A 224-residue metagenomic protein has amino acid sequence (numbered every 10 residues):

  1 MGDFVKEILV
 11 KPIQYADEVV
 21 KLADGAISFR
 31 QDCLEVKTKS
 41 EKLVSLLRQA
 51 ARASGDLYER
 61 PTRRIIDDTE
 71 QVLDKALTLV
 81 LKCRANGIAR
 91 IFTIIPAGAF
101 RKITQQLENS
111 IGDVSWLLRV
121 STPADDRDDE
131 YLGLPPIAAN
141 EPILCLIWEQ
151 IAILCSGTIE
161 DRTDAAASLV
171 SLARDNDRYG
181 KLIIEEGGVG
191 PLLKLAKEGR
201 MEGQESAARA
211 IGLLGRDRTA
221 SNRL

Functional and structural regions predicted by a protein language model:
M1-A53: N-terminal amphipathic alpha-helical segments
D3, I91-G98, L134-C145, E149 (+5 more regions): Short, hydrophobic/charged alpha-helical patches characteristic of ARM/HEAT alpha-solenoid repeats and analogous
Q14-K21, T78-K82, N109, W116 (+5 more regions): Alpha-helical solenoid repeat architecture
D17-G25, V44-P61, L81-F92, I137-A138 (+1 more regions): Short, charged/polar, low-complexity loop and linker segments that flank or interrupt alpha-helical bundles
R30-T38, R63-D67, Q71, I94-K102 (+2 more regions): Alpha-helical scaffold repeats of the Armadillo/HEAT/TPR superfamily
E41-Q49, A53, L77, Q106 (+2 more regions): Amphipathic alpha-helical segments within extended alpha-helical solenoids and repeat-rich scaffolds in large
R52-G55, T62, G112, W148-I159 (+2 more regions): HEAT/HEAT-like alpha-solenoid repeats
E59-I137: Alpha-helical bundle protein-protein interaction modules that mediate dimerization/oligomerization and scaffolding
